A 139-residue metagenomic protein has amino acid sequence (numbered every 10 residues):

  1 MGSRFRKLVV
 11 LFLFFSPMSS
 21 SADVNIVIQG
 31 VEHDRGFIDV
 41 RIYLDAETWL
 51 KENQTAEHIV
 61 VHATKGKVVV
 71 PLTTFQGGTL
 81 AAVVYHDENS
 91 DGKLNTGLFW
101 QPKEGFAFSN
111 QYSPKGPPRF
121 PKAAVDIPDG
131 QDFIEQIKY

Functional and structural regions predicted by a protein language model:
M1-V9: Bacterial N-terminal signal peptides that target proteins for export
V9-F12, E32-D34: Short N-terminal leader segment in a subset of presequences, especially plant chloroplast and some mitochondrial
F14-F15, N95: Short, linear, compositionally biased motifs with a strong N-terminal bias
F15-S21: N-terminal signal peptide c-region/cleavage motif recognized by signal peptidases
V24-P71, F75-V84, T96-Y139: Calcium-binding acidic motifs and repeat modules
D87-N95: Acidic, glycine-anchored loop motifs typical of Ca2+
